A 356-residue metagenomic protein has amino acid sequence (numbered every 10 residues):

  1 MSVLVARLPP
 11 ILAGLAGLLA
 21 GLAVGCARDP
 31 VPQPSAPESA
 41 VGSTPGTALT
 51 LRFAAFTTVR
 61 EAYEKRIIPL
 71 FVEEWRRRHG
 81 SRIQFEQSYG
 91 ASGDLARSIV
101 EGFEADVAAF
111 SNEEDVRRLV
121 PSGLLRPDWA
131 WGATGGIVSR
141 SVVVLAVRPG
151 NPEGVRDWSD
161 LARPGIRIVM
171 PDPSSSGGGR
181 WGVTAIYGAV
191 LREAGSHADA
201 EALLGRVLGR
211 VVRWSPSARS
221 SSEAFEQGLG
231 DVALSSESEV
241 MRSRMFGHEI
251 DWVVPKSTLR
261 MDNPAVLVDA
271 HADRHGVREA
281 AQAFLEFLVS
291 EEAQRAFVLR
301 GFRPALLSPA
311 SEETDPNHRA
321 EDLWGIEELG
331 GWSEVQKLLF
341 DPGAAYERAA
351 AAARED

Functional and structural regions predicted by a protein language model:
M1-L15: Bacterial N-terminal signal peptides that target proteins for export
L22-G25: C-terminal motif of bacterial Sec signal peptides marking the signal peptidase cleavage site
R28-S175, D315, R354: N-terminal segment of the mature folded domain
A54-T57, V147-R148, R167-E193, V207-V211 (+1 more regions): Short beta-strand->loop
D128-V138, R244, H248-L259: Short beta-strand->loop
G150-R156, S175, G188-S196, H271-E279: Short helix-loop capping/hinge motifs at secondary-structure junctions, enriched in acidic/polar residues
E193-K256: Ligand-binding pocket segment of bilobal, Venus flytrap-like solute-binding proteins
A272-D356: Extracellular/periplasmic juxtamembrane helices and adjacent flexible linkers that interface with membrane partners
